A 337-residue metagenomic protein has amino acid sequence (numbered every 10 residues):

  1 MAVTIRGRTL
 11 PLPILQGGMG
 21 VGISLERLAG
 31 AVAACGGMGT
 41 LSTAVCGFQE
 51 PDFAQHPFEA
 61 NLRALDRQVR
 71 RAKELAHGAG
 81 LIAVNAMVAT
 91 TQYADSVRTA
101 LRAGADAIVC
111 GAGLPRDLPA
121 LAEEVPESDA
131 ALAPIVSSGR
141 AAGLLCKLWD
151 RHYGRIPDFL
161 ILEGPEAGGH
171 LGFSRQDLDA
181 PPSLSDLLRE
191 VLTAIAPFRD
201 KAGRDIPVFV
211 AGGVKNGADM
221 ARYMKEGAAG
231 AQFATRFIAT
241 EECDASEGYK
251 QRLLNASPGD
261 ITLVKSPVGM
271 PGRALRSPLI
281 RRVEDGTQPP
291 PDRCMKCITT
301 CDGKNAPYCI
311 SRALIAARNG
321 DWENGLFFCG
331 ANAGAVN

Functional and structural regions predicted by a protein language model:
M1-K201: Active-site entrance/lid segments in N-terminal catalytic domains of soluble metabolic enzymes
L15, A167-L184, L188-F209, K215-N337: Conserved active-site-proximal phosphate/metal-binding subdomains
I23, V214-K215: Residue-level detector of alpha-helix initiation sites
